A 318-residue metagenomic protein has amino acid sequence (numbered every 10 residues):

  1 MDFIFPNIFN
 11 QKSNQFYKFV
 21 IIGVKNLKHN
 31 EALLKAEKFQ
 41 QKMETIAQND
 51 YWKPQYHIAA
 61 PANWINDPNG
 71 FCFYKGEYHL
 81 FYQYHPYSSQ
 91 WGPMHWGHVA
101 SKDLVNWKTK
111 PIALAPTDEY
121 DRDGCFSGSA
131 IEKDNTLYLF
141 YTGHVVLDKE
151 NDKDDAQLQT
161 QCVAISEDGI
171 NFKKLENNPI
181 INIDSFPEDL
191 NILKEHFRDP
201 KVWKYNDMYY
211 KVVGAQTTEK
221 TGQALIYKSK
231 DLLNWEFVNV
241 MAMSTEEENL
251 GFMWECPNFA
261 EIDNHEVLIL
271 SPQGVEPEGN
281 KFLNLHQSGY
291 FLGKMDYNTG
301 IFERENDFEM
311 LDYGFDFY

Functional and structural regions predicted by a protein language model:
Q11-N26: Short, Lys/Arg-enriched N-terminal segments with co-localized hydrophobic residues within the first ~10-30 amino acids
G23-D199, K204-L250, E261-F315: Beta-rich carbohydrate-recognition and catalytic domains
E255-P257: Functional cores that coordinate and move charged inorganic groups
Y318: Catalytic and ligand-binding motifs that coordinate phosphates/metal ions in nucleic-acid-processing enzymes
